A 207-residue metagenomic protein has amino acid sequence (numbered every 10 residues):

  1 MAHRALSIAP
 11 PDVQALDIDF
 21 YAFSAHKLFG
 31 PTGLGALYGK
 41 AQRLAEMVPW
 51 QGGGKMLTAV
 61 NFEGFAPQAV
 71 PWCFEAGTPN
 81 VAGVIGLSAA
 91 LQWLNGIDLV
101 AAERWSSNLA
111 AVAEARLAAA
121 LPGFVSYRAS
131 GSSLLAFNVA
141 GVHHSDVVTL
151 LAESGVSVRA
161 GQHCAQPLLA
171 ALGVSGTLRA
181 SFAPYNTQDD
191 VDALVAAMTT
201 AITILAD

Functional and structural regions predicted by a protein language model:
M1-D207: Pyridoxal 5′-phosphate
